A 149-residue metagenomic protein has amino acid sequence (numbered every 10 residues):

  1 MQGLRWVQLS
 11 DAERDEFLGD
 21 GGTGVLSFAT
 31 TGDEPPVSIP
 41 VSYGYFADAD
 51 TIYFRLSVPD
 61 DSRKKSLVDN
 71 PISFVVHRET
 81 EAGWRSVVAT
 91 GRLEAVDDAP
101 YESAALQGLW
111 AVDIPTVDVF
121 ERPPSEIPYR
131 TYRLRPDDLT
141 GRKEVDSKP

Functional and structural regions predicted by a protein language model:
M1-D20: Extreme N-terminal tail/first-helix region
G3, W84-P149: Charged, gly/pro-rich active-site loop segments
G21-P59, F74-V75: Short beta-strand segments
G32-P35, T80-A82, P123-E126: A short beta-turn/loop motif at secondary-structure boundaries
I39-V41, I72, A89, Y132: Hydrophobic residues positioned within well-ordered beta-strands of beta-sheet architectures
S57, V68-E79, W84-E94: Active-site-adjacent structural patch at catalytic or cofactor/ligand-binding sites
D60-S62, K148-P149: Short, surface-exposed beta-strand-loop junctions and turns on beta-sheet-rich folds
R63-L67: Surface-exposed connector loops and short turns at secondary-structure junctions
